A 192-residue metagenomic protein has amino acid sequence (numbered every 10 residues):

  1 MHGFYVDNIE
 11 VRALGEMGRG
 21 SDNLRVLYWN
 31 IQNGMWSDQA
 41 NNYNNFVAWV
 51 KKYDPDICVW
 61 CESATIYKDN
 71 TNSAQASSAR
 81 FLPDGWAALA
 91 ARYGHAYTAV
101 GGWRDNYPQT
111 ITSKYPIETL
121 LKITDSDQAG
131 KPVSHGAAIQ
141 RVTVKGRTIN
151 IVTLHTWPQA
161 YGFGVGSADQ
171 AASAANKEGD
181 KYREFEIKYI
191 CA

Functional and structural regions predicted by a protein language model:
M1-A13: Extracellular carbohydrate recognition
D7, L27, A138-Q140: Hydrophobic residues positioned within well-ordered beta-strands of beta-sheet architectures
G15-A91, W103-N106, I187: N-terminal, active-site-proximal structural segment of metallo-dependent hydrolase catalytic domains
N23-W36, L121-I123, T148-P158, A172 (+1 more regions): Active-site-proximal beta-strand elements of phosphoester/diester hydrolases
C61-Y161: Structured beta-strand-rich core segments of catalytic domains in phosphoester-bond hydrolases
Y161-E184: A solvent-exposed, charged loop/short amphipathic helix patch at secondary-structure junctions
A192: Metal-dependent active-site segment of extracytoplasmic phospho-/sulfohydrolases and closely related
